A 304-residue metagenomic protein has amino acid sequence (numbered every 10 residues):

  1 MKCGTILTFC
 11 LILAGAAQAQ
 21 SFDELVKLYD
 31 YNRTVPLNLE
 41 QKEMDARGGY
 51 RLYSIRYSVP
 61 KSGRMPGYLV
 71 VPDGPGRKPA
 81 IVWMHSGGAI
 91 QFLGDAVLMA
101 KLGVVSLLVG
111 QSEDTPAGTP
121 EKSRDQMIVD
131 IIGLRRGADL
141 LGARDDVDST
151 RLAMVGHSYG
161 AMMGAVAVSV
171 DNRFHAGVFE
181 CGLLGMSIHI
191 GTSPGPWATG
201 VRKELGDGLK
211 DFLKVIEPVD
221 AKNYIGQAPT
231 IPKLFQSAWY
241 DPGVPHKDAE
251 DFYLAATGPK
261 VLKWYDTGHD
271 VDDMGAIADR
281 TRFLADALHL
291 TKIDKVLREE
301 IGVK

Functional and structural regions predicted by a protein language model:
D30-P75: N-terminal cap/lid segment of alpha/beta-hydrolase-fold proteins
G67-L69, R77-S86: Short beta-strand element of the alpha/beta-hydrolase
M84-G142, H189-T199: Cap/lid segment of the alpha/beta-hydrolase catalytic domain
D146-S158: Alpha/beta-hydrolase fold nucleophile elbow
A165-F212, W264, D272-G275: Hydrolase active-site cap/lid region
A228-P229, L234-S237: Short beta-strand/loop motif that positions the catalytic acidic residue of the alpha/beta-hydrolase fold
W239-V244: Acidic catalytic loop of the alpha/beta-hydrolase fold
E250-K304: C-terminal catalytic histidine-bearing segment of alpha/beta-hydrolase fold enzymes
